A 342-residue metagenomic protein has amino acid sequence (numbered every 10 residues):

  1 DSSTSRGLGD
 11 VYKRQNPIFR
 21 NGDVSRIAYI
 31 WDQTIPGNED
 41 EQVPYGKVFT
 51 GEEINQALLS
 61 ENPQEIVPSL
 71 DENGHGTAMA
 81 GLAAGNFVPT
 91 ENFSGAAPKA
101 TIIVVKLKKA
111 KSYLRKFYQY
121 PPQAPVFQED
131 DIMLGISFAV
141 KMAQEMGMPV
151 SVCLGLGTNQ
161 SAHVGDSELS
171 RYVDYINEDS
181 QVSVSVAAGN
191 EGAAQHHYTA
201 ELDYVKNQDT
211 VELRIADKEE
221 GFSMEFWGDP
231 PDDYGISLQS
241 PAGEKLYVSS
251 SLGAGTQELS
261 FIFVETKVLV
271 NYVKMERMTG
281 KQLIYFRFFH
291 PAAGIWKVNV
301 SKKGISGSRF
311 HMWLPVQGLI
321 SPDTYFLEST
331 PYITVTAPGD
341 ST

Functional and structural regions predicted by a protein language model:
D1-S3, G157-T342: Substrate-binding/specificity loop regions of serine endopeptidase catalytic domains, predominantly subtilases
D1-Y12: Single conserved hydrophobic/aromatic residue that forms the stacking wall/gate of nucleotide- or nucleobase-binding
I27, P98-T101, M146-S151, D179-V184 (+1 more regions): Loop/turn elements at helix/coil->beta-strand transitions in domains of secreted/extracellular proteins
N38-P68, T266-G280: Surface-exposed acidic, glycine/proline-enriched linker/cap segments that occur as 15-30-residue helix-coil
A78-A100, S137-E145: Flexible, small-residue-rich helix->loop connector segments that border functional cores
P89-Q123, G147-G155: Short helix-loop-beta-strand segments that form the rim/entrance of peptidase-like active sites
L107, L134-V164, A187-A188, S301: Short acidic, glycine-rich surface-loop motifs adjacent to enzyme active sites
K111, P121, P125-E145, L154 (+2 more regions): Hydrophobic, small-residue-rich alpha-helical packing segments that form membrane-like cores
